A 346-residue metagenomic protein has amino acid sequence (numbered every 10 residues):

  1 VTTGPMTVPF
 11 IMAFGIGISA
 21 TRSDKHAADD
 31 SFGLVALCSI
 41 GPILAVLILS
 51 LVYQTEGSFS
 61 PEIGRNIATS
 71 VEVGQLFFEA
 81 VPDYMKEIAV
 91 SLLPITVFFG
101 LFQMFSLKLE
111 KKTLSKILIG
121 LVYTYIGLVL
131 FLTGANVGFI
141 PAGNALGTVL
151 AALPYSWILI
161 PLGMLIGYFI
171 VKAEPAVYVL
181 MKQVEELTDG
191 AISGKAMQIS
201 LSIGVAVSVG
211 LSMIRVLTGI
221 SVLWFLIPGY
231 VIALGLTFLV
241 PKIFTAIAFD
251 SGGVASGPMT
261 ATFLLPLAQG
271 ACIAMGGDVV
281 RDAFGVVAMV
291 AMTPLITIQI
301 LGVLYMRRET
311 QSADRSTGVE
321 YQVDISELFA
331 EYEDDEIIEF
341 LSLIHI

Functional and structural regions predicted by a protein language model:
V1, G15, K25-S31, V52-M85 (+2 more regions): Inter-helical loop and helix-membrane interface segments of multi-pass membrane transporters/permeases
V1-S19, I166-L187, M197-V207, I247-A271: Alpha-helical membrane segments and immediately flanking helix-loop junctions that form or couple to the substrate/ion
T2-I11, Y84-P94, G163, G167-I170 (+1 more regions): Structural signature of hydrophobic alpha-helical transmembrane segments
A20-I67, S212-P228, I232-A233, F238-A248 (+1 more regions): Juxtamembrane and boundary regions of transmembrane helices in multi-pass small-molecule transporters and channels
V46-Q54, F131-G138, A261-D278: Hydrophobic alpha-helical transmembrane segments in multi-pass integral membrane proteins
I67-A176: Transmembrane helical segments that form the transport core of multi-pass membrane transport proteins
S156-T237: Helix-loop-helix junctions within the multi-pass membrane cores of secondary transporters/permeases
I344-I346: Conserved small/polar residues in nucleotide/adenosyl-binding loops
